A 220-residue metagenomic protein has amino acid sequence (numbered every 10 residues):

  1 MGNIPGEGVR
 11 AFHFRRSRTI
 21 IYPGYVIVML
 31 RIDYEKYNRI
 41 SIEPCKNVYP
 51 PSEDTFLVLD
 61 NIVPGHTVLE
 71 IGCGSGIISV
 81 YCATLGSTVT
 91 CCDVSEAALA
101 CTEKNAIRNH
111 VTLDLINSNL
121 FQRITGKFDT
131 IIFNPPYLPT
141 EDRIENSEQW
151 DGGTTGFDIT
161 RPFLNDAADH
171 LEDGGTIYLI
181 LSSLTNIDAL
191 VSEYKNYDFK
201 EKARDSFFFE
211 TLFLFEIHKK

Functional and structural regions predicted by a protein language model:
E7-A11, V26-V28: Acidic, Ala/Val/Gly-enriched low-complexity intrinsically disordered segments
R16, I20-V28: Short, Lys/Arg-enriched N-terminal segments with co-localized hydrophobic residues within the first ~10-30 amino acids
M29-V63: Class I SAM-dependent transferase core
V48, I159-E216: Conserved Class I SAM-dependent methyltransferase catalytic core
P51-F133, P139-E141: Conserved SAM/SAH cofactor-binding pocket of Class I
T55-V58, S75, S79, R143 (+5 more regions): A general structural signal for well-ordered alpha-helical segments in protein cores
P135-R161: Mobile active-site "lid"/loop adjacent to the S-adenosyl-L-methionine
